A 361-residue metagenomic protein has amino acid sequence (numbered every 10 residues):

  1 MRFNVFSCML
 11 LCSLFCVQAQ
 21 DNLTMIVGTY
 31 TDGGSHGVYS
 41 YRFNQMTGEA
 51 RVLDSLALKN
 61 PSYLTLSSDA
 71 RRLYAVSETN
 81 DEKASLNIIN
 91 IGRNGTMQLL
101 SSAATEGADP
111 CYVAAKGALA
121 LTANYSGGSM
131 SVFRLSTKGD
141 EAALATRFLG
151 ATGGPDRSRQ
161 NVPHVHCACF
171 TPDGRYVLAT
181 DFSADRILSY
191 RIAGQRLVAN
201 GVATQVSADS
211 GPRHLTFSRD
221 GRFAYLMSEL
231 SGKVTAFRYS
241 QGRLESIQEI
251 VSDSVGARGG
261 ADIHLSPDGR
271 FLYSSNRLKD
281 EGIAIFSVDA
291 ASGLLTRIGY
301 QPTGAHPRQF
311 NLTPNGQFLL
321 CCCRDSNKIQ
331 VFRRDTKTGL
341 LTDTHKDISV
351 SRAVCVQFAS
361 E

Functional and structural regions predicted by a protein language model:
M1-L23: Bacterial Sec-dependent N-terminal signal peptides
Y30-D32, E78-N80, Y125-G127, L135 (+7 more regions): Short loop/turn segments immediately following the C-termini of beta-strands
G34, L58-D69, E106-A118, A151-D173 (+4 more regions): Beta-rich, blade/repeat-based domains predominating in secreted/periplasmic proteins but also intracellular
R42-G48, I89-G95, F133-A142, R191-L197 (+3 more regions): Short loop/turn segments immediately following beta-strands, especially the blade-tip and inter-blade linker loops
R51-L56, Q98-A103, T146, T152-S158 (+4 more regions): A short beta-strand motif characteristic of beta-propeller blades
V52-G117: Blade-loop segments of beta-propeller domains
G260-S292, T296-C322: Loop/turn-rich, solvent-exposed surfaces of beta-rich toroidal or solenoidal domains
